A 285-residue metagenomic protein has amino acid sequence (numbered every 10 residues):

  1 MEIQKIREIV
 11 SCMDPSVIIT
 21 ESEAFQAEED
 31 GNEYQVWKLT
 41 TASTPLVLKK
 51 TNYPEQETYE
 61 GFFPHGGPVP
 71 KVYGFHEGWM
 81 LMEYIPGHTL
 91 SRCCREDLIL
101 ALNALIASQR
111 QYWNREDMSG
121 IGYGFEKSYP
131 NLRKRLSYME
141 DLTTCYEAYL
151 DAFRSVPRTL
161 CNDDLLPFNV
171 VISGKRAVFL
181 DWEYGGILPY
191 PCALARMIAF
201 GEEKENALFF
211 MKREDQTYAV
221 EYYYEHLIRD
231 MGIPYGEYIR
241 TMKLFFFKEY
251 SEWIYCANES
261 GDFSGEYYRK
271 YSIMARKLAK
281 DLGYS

Functional and structural regions predicted by a protein language model:
M1-V17, Y268-S285: Regulatory N- and C-terminal appendages and interdomain linkers associated with kinase/kinase-like NTP transferase
V17-T40: ATP-binding glycine-rich phosphate-binding loop
N32, S43-M80, S91-A107: A conserved alpha-helical element in kinase catalytic cores
E33-T40, Y149-C192: Active-site acidic catalytic loop and adjacent metal/ATP-binding pocket of ATP-dependent phosphoryl transfer enzymes
E83: Conserved Hanks-type protein kinase catalytic core
H88-G124, M139-T144, F153: Conserved kinase catalytic-core helix
A193-M231, F246-S264: Active-site activation/catalytic loop segments of kinase-like enzymes and analogous catalytic loops in related
M231-F245: All-alpha amphipathic helical-bundle segments outside canonical DNA-binding/catalytic cores that form hydrophobic
